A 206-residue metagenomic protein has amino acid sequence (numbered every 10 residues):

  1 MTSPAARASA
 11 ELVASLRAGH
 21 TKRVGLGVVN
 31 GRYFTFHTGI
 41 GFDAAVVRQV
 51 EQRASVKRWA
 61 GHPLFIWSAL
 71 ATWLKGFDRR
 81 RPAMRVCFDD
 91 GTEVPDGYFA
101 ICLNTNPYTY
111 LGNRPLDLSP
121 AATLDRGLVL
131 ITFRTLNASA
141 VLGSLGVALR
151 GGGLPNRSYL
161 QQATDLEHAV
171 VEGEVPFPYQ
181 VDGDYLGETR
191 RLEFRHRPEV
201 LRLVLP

Functional and structural regions predicted by a protein language model:
M1-C102: Catalytic core of DAGKc-family lipid kinases
A6-A10, S55-W59, L70-L74, A100-T105 (+4 more regions): N-terminal start-of-chain detector that recognizes signal peptides and the immediate post-cleavage beginning
A6-A14, D90, N106-L111, E188-R190 (+1 more regions): Soluble, non-transmembrane catalytic domains of enzymes that act on hydrophobic metabolites at membranes
G39, D43, I101-S119, Y185: Glycine-rich phosphate/pyrophosphate-binding beta-alpha loops
D43-V46, V94-D96, Y108-G112, A138-L142: Short acidic/glycine-rich loop or secondary-structure boundary segments that cap or lie
A54-L64, P107-N137: Gly/Ser/Thr-rich active-site loops/lids in small-molecule metabolic enzymes that frequently grip phosphoryl groups
R80-P82, D96, L124-V129, E167: A generic structural signal for short beta-strands and their flanking turns/coil linkers
F88-D90, D117-D125, T132-P206: ATP/nucleoside-binding phosphotransfer catalytic cores, i.e., glycine-rich phosphate-binding loops
